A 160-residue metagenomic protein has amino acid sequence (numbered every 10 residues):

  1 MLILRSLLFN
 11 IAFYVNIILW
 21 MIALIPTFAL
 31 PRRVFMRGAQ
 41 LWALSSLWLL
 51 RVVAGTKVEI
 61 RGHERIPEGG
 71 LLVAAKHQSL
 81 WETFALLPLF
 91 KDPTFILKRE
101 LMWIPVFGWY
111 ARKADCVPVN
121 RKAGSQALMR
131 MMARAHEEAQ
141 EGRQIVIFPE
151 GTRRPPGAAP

Functional and structural regions predicted by a protein language model:
M1-E59, W109-Y110: A transmembrane-helix-recognition feature enriched in membrane-embedded lipid enzymes and envelope glyco-/phospholipid
V53-P160: Soluble catalytic domains of membrane acyltransferases
